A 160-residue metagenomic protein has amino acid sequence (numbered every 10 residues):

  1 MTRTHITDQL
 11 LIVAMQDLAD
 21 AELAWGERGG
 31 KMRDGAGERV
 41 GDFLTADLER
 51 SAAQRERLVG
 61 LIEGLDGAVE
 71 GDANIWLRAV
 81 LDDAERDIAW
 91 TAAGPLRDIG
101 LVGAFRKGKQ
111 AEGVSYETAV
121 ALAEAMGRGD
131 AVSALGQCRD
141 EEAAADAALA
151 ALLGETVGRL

Functional and structural regions predicted by a protein language model:
M1-L160: Amphipathic alpha-helical hairpins
